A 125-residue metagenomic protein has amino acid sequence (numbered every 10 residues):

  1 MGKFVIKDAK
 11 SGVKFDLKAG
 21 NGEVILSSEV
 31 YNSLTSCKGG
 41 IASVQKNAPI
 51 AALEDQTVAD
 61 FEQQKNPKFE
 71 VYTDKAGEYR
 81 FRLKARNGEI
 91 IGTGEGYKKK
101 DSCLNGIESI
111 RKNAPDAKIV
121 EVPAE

Functional and structural regions predicted by a protein language model:
M1-K10, K46-K75, A117-E125: Intrinsic disorder/low-complexity detector
K3-A9, K14-Y31, G40-V44, K68-K98 (+1 more regions): A structural feature that tracks compact, well-ordered secondary-structure segments with a strong bias toward
S33-S36, Q56-F61, K99-S102, E125: Short amphipathic alpha-helical linker/capping segments at the junctions of internal repeats and modular domains
L34, G39-V44, I50-L53, I110 (+1 more regions): Contiguous segments within soluble domain cores/interaction surfaces
